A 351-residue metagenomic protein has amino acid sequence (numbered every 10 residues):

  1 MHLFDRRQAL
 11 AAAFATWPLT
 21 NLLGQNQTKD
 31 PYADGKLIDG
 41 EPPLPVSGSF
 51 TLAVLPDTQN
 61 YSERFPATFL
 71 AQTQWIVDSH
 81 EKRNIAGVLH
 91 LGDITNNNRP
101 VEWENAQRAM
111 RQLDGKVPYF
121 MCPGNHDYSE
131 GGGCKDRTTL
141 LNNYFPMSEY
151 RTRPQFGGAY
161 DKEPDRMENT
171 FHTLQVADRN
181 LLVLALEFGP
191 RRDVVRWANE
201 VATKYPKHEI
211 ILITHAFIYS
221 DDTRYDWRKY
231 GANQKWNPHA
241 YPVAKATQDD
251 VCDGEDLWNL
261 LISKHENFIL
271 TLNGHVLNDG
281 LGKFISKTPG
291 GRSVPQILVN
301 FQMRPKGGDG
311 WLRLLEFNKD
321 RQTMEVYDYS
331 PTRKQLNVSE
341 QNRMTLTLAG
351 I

Functional and structural regions predicted by a protein language model:
M1-W17: N-terminal secretory signal peptides and thylakoid transit peptides that target proteins across membranes
N26-E102, A232-N233: N-terminal active-site segment of His-dependent metallophosphoesterases
D30-L37, P100-W197, K204-E209, N237 (+3 more regions): Extended active-site neighborhood of metal-dependent phosphoesterases/phosphodiesterases
V46, K306-I351: A short C-terminal boundary segment appended to hydrolase-like catalytic domains
L52-V54, V88-H90, M121, L212 (+1 more regions): Residue-level marker for buried hydrophobic side chains located in beta-strands that build the well-ordered beta-sheet
Y61-E63, N96-R99, P123-G132, M167 (+5 more regions): Active-site environment of divalent metal-dependent phosphoester hydrolases
M121, N237-P242, A246-E316: Conserved beta-sheet core of the metallophosphoesterase superfamily
R196, Y205-F268: Active-site-proximal segments of metal-dependent phosphoesterases and phosphodiesterases across multiple
